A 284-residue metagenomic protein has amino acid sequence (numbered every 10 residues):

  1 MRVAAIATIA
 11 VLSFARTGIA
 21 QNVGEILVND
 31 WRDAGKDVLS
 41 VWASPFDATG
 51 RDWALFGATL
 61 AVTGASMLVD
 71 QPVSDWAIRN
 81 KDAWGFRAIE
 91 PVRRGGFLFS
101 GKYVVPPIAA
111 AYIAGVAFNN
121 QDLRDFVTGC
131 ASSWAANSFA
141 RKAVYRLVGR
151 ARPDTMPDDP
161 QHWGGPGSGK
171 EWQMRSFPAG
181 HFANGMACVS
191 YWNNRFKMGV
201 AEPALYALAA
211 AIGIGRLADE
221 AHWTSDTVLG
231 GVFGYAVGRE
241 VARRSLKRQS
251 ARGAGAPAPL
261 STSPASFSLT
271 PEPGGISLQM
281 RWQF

Functional and structural regions predicted by a protein language model:
M1-L55, R93-P107, A117-F284: Replace "edges of transmembrane helices
F56-L60: Alpha-helical transmembrane segments
V62, P106-Y112: Well-ordered alpha-helical segments within folded domains of soluble proteins
V62-P72: Alpha-helical transmembrane segments of multi-pass membrane proteins
D70-K81: Interfacial/capping segments of alpha-helical transmembrane domains
R79-V92: Perimembrane loop-to-helix junctions flanking transmembrane segments
A83-W84, Y112-V116, Q161: Short hydrophobic/aromatic-rich motifs at helix boundaries and adjacent loops
